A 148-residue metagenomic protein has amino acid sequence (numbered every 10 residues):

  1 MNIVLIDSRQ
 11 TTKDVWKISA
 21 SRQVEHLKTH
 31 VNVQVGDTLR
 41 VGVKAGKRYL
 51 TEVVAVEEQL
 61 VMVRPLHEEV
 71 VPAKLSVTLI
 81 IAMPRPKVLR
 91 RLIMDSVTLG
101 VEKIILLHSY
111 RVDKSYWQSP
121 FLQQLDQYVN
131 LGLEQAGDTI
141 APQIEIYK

Functional and structural regions predicted by a protein language model:
M1-E69: N-terminal positively charged helical leader segments and presequences
V70-K148: RNA substrate-binding interface of SAM-dependent RNA methyltransferases
